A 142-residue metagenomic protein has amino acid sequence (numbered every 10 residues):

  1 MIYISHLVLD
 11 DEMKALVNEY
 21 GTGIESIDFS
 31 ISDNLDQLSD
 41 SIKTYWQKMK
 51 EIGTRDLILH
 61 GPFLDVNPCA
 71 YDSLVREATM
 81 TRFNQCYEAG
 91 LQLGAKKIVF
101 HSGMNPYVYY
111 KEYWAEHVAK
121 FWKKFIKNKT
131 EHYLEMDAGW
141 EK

Functional and structural regions predicted by a protein language model:
M1-Q85, L91: N-terminal pre-domain/capping segments
C69-K142: Active-site acidic/histidine proton-transfer and metal-coordination neighborhood in alpha/beta enzyme cores
